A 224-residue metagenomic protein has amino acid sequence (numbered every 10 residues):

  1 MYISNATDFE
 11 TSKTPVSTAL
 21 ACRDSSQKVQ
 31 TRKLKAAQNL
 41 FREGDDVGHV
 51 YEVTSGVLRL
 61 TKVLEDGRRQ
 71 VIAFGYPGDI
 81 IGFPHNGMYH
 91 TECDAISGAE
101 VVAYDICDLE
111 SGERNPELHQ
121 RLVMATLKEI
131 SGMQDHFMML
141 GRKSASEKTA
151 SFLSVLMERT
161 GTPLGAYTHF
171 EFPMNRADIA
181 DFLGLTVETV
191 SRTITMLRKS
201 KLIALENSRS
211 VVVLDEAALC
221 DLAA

Functional and structural regions predicted by a protein language model:
M1-A36, D79-I81, N86: Cyclic nucleotide-binding regulatory module and flanking cytosolic helices
C22, Q38-G98: Cyclic nucleotide-binding regulatory domains
V29, V47-G48, F170: Short loop/turn microsegments at loop-to-beta-strand junctions
V50, I72, V101-V102, E171 (+1 more regions): A residue-level structural signature of the nucleotidyltransferase/glycosyltransferase Rossmann-like core
S55, P77, N86, G98 (+5 more regions): ATP/adenylate-binding site constellation spanning eukaryotic-like Ser/Thr protein kinases, ABC-transporter
A73-D135: Cyclic-nucleotide recognition modules
E117-T186: Polybasic "coupling" helices that flank or enter modular domains
E158-A224: Phosphate-/nucleic-acid-contacting segments
